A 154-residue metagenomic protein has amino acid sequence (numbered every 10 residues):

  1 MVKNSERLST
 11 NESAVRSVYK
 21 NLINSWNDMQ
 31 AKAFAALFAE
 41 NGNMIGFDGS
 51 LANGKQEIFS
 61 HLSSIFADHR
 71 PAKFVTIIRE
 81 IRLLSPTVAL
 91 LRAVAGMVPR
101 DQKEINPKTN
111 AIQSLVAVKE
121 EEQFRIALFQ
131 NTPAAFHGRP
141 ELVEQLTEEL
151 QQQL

Functional and structural regions predicted by a protein language model:
M1-E40, E144-L154: Short, low-complexity N-terminal intrinsically disordered segments enriched in polar/charged residues
E12-S13, A31-T87: A solvent-exposed, acidic/Ser-Thr-rich amphipathic alpha-helical stretch
R16, K20-N24, F59, S63 (+1 more regions): Solvent-exposed, non-membrane alpha-helical residues enriched in polar/charged side chains
F38, A95-M97, Q130-N131: Short beta-strand segments enriched in hydrophobic/aromatic residues within well-folded beta-rich domains
L62-S63, T76-R82, A95-M97, A111-V118: Hydrophobic/aromatic beta-strand elements that line small-molecule binding cavities or substrate pockets in beta-rich
T87-M97: A short hydrophobic beta-strand element
M97-P107: Short, cysteine-centered beta-strand-loop-beta hairpins and adjacent loop/turn segments enriched in charged/polar
N110-E141: Short beta-strand edge/turn micro-motifs at domain boundaries
